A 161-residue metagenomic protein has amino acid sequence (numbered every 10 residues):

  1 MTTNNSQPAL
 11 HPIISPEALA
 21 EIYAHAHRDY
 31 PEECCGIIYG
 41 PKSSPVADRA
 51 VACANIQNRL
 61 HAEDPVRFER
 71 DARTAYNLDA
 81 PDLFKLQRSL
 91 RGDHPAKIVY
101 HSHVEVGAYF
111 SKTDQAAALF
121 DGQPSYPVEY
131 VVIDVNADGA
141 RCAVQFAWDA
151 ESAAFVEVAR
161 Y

Functional and structural regions predicted by a protein language model:
T2-P95, G107-Y161: Conserved beta-strand-loop surface patch within small alpha/beta domains used for substrate/adaptor or ligand engagement
Y100-E105: Histidine-centered divalent metal-coordination motifs
